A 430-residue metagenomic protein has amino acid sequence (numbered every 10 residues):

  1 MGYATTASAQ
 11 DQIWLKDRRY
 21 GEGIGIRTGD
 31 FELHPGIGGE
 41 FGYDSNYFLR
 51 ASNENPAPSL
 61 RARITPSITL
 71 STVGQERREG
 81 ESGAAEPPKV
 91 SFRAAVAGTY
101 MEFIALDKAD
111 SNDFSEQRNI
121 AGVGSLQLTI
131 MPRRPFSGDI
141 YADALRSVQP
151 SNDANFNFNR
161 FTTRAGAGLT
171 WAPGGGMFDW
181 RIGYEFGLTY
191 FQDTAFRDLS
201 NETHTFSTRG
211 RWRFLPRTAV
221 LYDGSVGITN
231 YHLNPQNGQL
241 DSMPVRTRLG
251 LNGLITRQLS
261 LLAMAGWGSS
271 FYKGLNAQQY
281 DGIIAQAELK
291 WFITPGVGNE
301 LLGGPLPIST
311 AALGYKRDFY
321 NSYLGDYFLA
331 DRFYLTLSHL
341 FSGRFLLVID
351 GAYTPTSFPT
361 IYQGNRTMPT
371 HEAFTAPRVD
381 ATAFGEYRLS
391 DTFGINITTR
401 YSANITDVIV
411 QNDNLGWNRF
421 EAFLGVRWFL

Functional and structural regions predicted by a protein language model:
Y3-A9: Sec/Tat signal peptide C-region and signal peptidase I cleavage site
A9-L430: Gram-negative and organellar
